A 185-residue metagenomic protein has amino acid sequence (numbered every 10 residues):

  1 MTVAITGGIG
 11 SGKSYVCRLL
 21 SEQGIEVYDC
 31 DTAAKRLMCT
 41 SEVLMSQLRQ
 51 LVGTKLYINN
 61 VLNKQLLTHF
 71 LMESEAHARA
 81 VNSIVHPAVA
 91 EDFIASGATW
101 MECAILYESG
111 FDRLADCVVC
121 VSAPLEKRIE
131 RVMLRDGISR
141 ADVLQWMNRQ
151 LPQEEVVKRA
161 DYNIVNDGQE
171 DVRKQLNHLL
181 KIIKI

Functional and structural regions predicted by a protein language model:
V3-I5: Hydrophobic anchor at the beta1->P-loop junction of P-loop NTPases
G8, L20: P-loop (Walker A) phosphate-binding loop of NTP-binding proteins
S11: ATP-binding Walker
S14: Walker A/P-loop
Y28-D29, V157-D171: Phosphate-binding beta-loop-alpha motif at adenosine-nucleotide cofactor sites
T32-A98: ATP-dependent small-molecule kinase phosphotransfer cores that center on conserved nucleotide phosphate-binding segments
A90-I94, W100-L134: ATP-dependent NMP and nucleoside kinases share a basic, alpha-helical "lid"
C117-K158, Y162: A glycine- and Lys/Arg-enriched "phosphate-lid" helix/loop adjacent to the NTP-binding pocket of small-molecule kinases
